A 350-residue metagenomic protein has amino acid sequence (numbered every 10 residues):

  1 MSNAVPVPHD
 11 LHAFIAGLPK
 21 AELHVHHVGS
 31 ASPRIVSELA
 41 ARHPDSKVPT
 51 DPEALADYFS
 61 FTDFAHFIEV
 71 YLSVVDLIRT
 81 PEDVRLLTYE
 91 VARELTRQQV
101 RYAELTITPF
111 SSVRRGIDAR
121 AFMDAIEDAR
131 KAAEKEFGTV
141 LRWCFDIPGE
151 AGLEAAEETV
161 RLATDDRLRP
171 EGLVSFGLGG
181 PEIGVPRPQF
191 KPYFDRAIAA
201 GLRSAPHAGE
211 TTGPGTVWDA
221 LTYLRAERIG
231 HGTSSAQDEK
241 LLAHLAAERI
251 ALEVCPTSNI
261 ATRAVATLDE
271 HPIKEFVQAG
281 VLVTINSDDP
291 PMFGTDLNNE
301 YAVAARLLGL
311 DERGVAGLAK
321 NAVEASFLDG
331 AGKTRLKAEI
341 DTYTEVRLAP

Functional and structural regions predicted by a protein language model:
S2-L202, T211-T216, Y223-R228, S234-P350: Metal-cofactor-binding active-site regions of metalloenzymes
